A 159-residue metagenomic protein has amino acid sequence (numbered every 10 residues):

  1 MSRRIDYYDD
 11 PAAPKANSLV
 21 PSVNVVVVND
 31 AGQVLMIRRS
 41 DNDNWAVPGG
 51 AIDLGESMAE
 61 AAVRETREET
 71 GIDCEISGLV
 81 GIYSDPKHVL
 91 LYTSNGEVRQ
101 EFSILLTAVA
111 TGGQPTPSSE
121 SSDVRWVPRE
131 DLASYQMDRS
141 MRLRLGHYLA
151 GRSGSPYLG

Functional and structural regions predicted by a protein language model:
M1-N24, G96: Acidic, metal-coordinating catalytic segment for phosphate/diphosphate chemistry, firing primarily on the Nudix
R3, P21-V23, G32, F102-I104 (+1 more regions): Change "...and in nucleic-acid phosphodiester-cleaving endonucleases..." to "...and in nucleic-acid processing enzymes
V20, S40-N42, V47, C74 (+1 more regions): Short connector loops at helix/strand junctions that flank enzyme active sites, especially segments positioning acidic
V27, L105-V109, P128: Short, well-ordered beta-strand micro-motif
N29-I72: Conserved Nudix-box catalytic region and its N-terminal flanking loop in Nudix hydrolases and closely related
D43-N44, Q114-G159: Nudix hydrolase/Nudix homology domain
D73-Y83: A short coil-to-beta-strand element that immediately follows conserved catalytic motifs
D85-Q114: Active-site-adjacent beta-strand/loop module that shapes the phosphate/pyrophosphate-binding cleft
